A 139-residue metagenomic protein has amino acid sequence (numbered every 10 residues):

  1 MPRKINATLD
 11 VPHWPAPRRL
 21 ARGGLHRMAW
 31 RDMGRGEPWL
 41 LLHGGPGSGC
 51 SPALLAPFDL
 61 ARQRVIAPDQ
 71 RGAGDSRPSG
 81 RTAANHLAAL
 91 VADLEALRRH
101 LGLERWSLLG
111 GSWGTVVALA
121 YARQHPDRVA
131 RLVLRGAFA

Functional and structural regions predicted by a protein language model:
R3-R27: N-terminal cap/lid segment of alpha/beta-hydrolase-fold proteins
R22-P78, R98: Conserved HGGG/HGGXW glycine-rich cap/lid loop of the alpha/beta-hydrolase fold
A53, A92-D93, V117: Short Gly/charged-rich anion-binding patches and loops
A56-P57, A88, H100, R123: A general structural signal for stabilizing positions within well-ordered secondary structure
S79-V91: Catalytic nucleophile-loop/oxyanion-hole region of alpha/beta-hydrolase and closely related hydrolase-like folds
A88-W106: Conserved acidic catalytic loop of the alpha/beta-hydrolase fold
E104-A139: Conserved hydrolase catalytic core segment
